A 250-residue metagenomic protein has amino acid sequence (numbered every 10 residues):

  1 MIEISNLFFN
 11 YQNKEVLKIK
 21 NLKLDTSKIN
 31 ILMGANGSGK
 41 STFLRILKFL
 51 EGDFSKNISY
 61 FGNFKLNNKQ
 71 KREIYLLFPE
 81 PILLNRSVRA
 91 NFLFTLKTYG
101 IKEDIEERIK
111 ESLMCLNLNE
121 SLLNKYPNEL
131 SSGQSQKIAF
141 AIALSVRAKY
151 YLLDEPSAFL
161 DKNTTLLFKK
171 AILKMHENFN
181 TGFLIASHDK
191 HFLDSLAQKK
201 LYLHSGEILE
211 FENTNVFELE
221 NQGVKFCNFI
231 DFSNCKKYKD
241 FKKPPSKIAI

Functional and structural regions predicted by a protein language model:
K48: Helix-to-loop junction immediately C-terminal to a conserved catalytic motif
E80-A90, G100: Conserved catalytic motifs of ABC-family nucleotide-binding domains
D104-S121: Conserved ABC ATPase "signature" region
Y126-L130, Q134: Conserved ABC ATPase signature
F140: Hydrophobic anchor residue at the start of the ABC signature
Y151-E155: Catalytic Walker B motif of ABC-type/P-loop ATPase nucleotide-binding domains
A186-H188: H-loop/switch region of ABC-family ATPase nucleotide-binding domains
